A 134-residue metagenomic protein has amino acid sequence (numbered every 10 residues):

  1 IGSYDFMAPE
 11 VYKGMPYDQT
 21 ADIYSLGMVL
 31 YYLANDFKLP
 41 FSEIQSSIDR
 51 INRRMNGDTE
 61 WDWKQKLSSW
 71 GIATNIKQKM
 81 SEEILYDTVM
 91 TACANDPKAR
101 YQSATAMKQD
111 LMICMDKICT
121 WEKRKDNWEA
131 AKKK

Functional and structural regions predicted by a protein language model:
I1-E10: Conserved activation segment of eukaryotic-like protein kinases, specifically the C-terminal portion of the activation
V11-Q19: Conserved end of the kinase activation segment
D22: Conserved catalytic-loop aspartate of Hanks-type protein kinases
N35-L39: Structural helix C-cap motif within protein kinase domains
K79-C93: Conserved C-terminal C-lobe helix
R100: Conserved HRD-motif arginine in the catalytic loop of eukaryotic-like protein kinases
C119-K134: Regulatory extensions appended to serine/threonine kinase catalytic cores
